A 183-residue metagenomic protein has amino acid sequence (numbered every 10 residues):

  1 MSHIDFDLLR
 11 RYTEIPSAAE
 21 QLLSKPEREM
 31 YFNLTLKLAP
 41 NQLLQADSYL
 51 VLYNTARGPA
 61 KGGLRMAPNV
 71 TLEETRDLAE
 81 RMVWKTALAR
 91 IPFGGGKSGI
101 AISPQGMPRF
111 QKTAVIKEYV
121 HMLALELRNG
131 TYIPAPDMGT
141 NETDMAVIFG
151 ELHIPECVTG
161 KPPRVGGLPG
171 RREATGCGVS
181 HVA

Functional and structural regions predicted by a protein language model:
M1-N33: Short, Gly/Pro- and small/polar-rich lid/capping loops
H3-F6, L72, N141-M145: Alpha-helix initiation and N-capping motif
D5-Y12, L22, L78, M122 (+2 more regions): Residues that form generic nucleotide/phosphate-binding pockets
D7, P16, L50, P59 (+4 more regions): Generic preference for well-ordered secondary structure
L9-E14, R28-E29, L44-Q45, L78-R81 (+2 more regions): A short linear-motif detector with a strong N-terminal bias
Q21-F32, G63-T75, L127-D137: Short charge-dense sequence patches
F32-Q42, D47-Y49, Y53-P108: Glycine-rich, N-terminal phosphate-binding loop and its surrounding beta-alpha-beta segment
A67, T86-A183: Glycine/serine-rich phosphate-binding loop and adjoining beta1-alpha1 elements at the start of nucleotide-handling
